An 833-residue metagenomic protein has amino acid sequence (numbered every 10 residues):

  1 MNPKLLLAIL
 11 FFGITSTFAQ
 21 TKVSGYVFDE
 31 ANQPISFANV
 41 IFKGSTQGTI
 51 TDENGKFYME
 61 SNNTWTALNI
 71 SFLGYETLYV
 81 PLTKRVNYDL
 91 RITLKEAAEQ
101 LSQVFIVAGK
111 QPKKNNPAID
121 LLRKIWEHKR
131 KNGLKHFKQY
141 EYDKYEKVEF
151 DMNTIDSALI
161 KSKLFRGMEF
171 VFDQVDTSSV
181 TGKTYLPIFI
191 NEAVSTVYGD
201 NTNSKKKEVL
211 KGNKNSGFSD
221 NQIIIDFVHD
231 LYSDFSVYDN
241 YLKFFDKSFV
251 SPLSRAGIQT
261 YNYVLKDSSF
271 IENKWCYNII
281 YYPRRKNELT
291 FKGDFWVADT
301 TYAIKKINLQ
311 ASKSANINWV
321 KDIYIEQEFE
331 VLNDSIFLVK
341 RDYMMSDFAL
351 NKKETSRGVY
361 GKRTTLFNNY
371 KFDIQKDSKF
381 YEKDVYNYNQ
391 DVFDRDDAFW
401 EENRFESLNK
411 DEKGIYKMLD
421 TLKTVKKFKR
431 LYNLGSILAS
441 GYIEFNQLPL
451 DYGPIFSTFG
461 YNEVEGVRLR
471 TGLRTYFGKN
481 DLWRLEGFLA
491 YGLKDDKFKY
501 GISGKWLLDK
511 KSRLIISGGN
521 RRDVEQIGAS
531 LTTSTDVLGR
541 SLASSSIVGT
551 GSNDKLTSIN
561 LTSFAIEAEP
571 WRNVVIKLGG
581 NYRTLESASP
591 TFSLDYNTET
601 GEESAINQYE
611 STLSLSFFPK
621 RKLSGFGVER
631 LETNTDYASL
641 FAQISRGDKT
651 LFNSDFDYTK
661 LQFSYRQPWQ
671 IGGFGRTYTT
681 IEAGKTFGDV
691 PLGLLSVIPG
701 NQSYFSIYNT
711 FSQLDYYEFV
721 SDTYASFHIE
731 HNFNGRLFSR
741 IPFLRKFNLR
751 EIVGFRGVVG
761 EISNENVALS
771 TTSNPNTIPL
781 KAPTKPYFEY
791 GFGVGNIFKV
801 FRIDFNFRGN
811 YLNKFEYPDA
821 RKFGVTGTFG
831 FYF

Functional and structural regions predicted by a protein language model:
K22-I35: Structural motif
N32-S36, Y58-W65: Short Pro-Gly-centered beta-turn/loop motif in secreted/extracellular proteins
A38-F42, L68, I106, Y142 (+2 more regions): Hydrophobic beta-strand segments
F42-G44, N69-V80: A short, solvent-exposed loop/turn motif at the edges and junctions of modular extracellular/periplasmic domains
T46-K56: Short, acidic Ser/Thr/Gly-rich low-complexity loop/linker segments typical of extracellular and cell-surface proteins
L90-Q100, V104-A108: Conserved "repeat-terminator" motif of extracellular CCP/Sushi domains
F105, G109-C276, Y282-T290, K353-G460 (+7 more regions): Structured extracytoplasmic
F244-F249, E382-F833: Exposed, low-structure sequence patches enriched in small/polar residues
